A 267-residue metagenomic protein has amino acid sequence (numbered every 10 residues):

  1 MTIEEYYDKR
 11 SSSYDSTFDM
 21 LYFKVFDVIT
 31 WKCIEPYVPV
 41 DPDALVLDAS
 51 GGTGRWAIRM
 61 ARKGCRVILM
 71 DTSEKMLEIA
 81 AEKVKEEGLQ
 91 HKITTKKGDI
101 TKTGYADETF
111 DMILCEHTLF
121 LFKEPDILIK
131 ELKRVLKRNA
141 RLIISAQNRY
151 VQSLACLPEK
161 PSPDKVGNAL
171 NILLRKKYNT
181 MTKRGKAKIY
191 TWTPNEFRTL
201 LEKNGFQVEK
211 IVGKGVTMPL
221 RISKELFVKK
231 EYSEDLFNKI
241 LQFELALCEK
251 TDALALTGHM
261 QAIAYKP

Functional and structural regions predicted by a protein language model:
M1-D41, R55-R59, M76-I79, K83 (+2 more regions): Conserved class I S-adenosyl-L-methionine
Y22-F26, G185-L200, N204-Y232: Conserved catalytic loop of SAM-dependent methyltransferase domains
L47, G54-K102: Class I SAM-dependent methyltransferase SAM/SAH-binding core
T101-M112: A short acidic, Gly/Pro-enriched loop at the edge of an enzyme's catalytic core that lines a small-molecule cofactor
M112-E124: A short SAM/SAH-binding and catalytic strip from SAM-dependent methyltransferases
D126-R141: A short glycine-rich, Lys/Arg-flanked "PGG" loop and its adjoining helix->strand segment in the class I
R141-L174: Conserved class I S-adenosyl-L-methionine
K210-P267: A C-terminal cap/extension of S-adenosyl-L-methionine-dependent methyltransferases that defines the acceptor-substrate
